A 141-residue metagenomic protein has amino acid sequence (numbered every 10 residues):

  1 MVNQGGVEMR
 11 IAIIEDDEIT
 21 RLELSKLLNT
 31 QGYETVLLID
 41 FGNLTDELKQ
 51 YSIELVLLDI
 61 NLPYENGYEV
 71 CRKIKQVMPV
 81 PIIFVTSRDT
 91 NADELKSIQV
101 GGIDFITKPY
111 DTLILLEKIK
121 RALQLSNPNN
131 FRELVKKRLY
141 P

Functional and structural regions predicted by a protein language model:
E15: Conserved acidic carboxylate
L22-T30: Charged docking surfaces used in two-component/phosphorelay signaling
L37-L55: Acidic, metal-coordinating helix/loop segments flanking the phosphotransfer/catalytic sites of two-component signaling
K49-Y51, K73-V80, V100: Conserved phosphotransfer cores of two-component systems
D59, T86: Active-site residues of response regulator receiver
T90-A92, Y110-L123: C-terminal output helix
